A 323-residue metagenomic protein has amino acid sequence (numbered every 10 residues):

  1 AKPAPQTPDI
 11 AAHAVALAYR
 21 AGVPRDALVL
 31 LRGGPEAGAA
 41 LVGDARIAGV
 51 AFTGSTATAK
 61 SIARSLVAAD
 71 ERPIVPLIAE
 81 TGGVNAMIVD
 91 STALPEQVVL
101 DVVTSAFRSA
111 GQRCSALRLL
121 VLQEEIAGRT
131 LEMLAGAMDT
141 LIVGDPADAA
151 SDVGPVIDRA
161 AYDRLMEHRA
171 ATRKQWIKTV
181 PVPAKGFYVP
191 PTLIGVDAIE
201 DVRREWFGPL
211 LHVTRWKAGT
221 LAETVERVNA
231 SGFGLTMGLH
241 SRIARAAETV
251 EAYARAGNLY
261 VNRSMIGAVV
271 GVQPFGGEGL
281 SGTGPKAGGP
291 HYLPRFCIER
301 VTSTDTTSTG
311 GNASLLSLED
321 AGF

Functional and structural regions predicted by a protein language model:
A1-V15: Substrate-binding/gating loop at the entrance of the active-site cleft, primarily in PLP-dependent aminotransferase-like
K2-Q6, V29-R32, T53, T283: Alpha-helix capping and helix-loop boundary segments enriched in small/acidic/polar residues
L17-A27, G38, G43-A45, G49 (+5 more regions): ALDH superfamily catalytic-core signature
L30-G34, H212-R215: Active-site donor-binding acidic/aromatic loop of nucleotide-activated sugar and phosphosugar transferases involved
R32, G54, E124, R242 (+1 more regions): Residues that line or immediately flank small-molecule/substrate-binding pockets and catalytic motifs
G33-A37, A244-R245: Short acidic loop-to-helix transition motifs that present clustered carboxylates
V182-V196, T220-T307: C-terminal core of ALDH-fold dehydrogenases
E205-G208: C-terminal lobe/hinge of AMP-binding adenylation domains
